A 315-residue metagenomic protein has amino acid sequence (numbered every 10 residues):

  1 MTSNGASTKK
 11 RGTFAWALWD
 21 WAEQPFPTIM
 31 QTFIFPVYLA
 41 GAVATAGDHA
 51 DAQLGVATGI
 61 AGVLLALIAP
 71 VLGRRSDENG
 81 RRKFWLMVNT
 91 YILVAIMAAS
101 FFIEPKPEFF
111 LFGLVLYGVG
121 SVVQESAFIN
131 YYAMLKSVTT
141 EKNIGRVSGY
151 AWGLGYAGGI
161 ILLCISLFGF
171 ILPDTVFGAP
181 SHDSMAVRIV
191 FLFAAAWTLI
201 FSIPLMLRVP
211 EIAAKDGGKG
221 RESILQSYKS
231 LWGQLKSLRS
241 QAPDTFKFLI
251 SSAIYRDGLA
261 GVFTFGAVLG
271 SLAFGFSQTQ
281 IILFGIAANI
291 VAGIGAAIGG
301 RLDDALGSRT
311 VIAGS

Functional and structural regions predicted by a protein language model:
T2-F14, P210-I250: Juxtamembrane intracellular "pre-TM" segments in multi-pass secondary transporters
T28-D51, T264-I281: Short amphipathic helix-loop junctions that connect adjacent transmembrane helices in Major Facilitator Superfamily/SLC
G62-P70, I160, N289-A297: Residue-level signature of mid-helix packing/kink "hotspots" within the transmembrane helices of 12-pass Major
L67-R81, G295-S308: Helix-to-loop junctions at the C-terminal end of transmembrane segments in multipass secondary transporters
N89-P107: C-terminal ends and interior cores of transmembrane alpha-helices in multi-pass membrane transporters/permeases
E125-T140: Intracellular juxtamembrane helix-capping segments at the cytosolic ends of symmetry-related transmembrane helices
S148-F170: Glycine-rich segments within core transmembrane alpha-helices of 12-TM secondary carriers
L162-T175, A195-K215: C-terminal membrane-cytosol helix-exit motif in multi-pass small-molecule transporters
